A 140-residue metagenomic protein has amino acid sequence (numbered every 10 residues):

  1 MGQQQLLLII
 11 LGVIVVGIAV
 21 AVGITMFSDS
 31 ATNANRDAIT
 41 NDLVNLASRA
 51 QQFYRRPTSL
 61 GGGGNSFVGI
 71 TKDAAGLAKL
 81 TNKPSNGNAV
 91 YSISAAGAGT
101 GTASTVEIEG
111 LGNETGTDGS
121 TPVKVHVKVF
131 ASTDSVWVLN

Functional and structural regions predicted by a protein language model:
M1-G2, A95: Glycine-centered small-residue hotspots that permit tight backbone geometry or close packing
Q4-T32: C-terminal juxtamembrane segment of a hydrophobic transmembrane alpha-helix
D29, N33, R56-S59: General structural signal for alpha-helix termini and helix-helix connectors
T32-L43: Membrane-proximal amphipathic alpha-helices that sit immediately adjacent to an N-terminal transmembrane/signal-anchor
D42-T58: N-terminal alpha-helical signal peptides/signal-anchor transmembrane segments
R55-N140: Periplasmic/extracellular, small/polar-rich flexible segments of pilin-like filament-forming proteins
